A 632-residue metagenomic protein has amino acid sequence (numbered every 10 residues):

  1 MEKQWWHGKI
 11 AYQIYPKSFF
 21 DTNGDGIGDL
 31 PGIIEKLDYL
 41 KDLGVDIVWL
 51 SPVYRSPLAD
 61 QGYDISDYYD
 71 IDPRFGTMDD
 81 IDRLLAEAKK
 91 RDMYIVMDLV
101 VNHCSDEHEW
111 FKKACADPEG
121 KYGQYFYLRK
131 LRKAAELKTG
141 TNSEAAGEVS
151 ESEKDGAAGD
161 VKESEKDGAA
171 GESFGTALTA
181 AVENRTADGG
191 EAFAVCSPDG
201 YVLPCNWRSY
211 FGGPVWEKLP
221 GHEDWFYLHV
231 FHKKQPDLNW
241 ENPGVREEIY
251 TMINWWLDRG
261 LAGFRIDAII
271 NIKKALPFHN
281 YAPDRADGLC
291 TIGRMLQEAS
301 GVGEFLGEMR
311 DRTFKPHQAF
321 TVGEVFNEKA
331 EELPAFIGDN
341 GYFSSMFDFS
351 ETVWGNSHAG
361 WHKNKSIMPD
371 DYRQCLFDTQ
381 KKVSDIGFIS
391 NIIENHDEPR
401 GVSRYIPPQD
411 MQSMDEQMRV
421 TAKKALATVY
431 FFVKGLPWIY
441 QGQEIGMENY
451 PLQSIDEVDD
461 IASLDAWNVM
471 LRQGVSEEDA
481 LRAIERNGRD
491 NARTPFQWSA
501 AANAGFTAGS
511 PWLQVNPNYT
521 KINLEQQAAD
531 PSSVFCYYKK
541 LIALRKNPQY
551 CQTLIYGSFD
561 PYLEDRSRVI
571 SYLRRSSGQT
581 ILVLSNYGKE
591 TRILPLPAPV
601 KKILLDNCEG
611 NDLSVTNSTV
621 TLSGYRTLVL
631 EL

Functional and structural regions predicted by a protein language model:
M1-D155, G159-L632: Active-site and adjacent substrate-binding regions of carbohydrate-active enzymes
